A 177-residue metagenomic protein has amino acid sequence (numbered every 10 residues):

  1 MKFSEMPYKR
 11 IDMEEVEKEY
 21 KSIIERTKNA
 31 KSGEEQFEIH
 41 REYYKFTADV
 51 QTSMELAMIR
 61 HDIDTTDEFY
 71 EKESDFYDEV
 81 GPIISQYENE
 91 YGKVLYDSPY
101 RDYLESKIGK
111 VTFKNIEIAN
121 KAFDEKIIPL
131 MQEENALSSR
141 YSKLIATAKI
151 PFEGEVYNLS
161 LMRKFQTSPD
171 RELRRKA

Functional and structural regions predicted by a protein language model:
M1-A177: A well-structured
